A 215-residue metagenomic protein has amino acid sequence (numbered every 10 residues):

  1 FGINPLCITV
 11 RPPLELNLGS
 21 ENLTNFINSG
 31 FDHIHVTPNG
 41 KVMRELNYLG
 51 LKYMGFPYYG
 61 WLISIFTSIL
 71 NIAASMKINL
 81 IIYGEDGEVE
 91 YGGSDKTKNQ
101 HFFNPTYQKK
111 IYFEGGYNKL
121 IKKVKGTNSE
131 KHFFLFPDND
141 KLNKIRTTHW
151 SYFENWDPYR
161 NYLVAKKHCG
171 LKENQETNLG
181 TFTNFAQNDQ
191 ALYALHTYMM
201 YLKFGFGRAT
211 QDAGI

Functional and structural regions predicted by a protein language model:
G2-I215: Nucleotide-activated chemistry modules centered on ATP-dependent adenylation/adenylyltransferase
